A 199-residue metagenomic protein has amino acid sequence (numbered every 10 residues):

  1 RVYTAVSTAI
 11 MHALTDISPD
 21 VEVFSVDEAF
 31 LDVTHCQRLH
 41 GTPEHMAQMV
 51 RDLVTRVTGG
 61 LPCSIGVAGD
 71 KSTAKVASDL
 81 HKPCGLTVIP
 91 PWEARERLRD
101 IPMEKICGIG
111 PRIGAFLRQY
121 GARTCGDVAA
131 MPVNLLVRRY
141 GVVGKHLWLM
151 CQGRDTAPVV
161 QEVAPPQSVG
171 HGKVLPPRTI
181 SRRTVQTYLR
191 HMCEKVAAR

Functional and structural regions predicted by a protein language model:
R1-F30, Q37, V54, C151: Residues that scaffold, gate, or flank divalent-cation-dependent active/transport sites
V2-V6, R38, T42, M46 (+3 more regions): Catalytic cores of large soluble enzymes that bind and process phosphate-bearing ligands
A9, A13-I17, M49-T58, F116 (+4 more regions): Generic non-transmembrane alpha-helical segments
F24-E28, V67-K71, A164: Short Gly/Ser/Thr- and Asp/Glu-enriched loop/turn motifs at secondary-structure junctions
E28-T34, E96-R99, G170-H171: Acidic/polar active-site rim loop that often engages polyanionic ligands
T42-E104: Long, highly charged, low-complexity intrinsically disordered interaction regions that mediate electrostatic DNA/RNA
K105, I113-R199: DNA-contacting surface of Y-family translesion DNA polymerases
